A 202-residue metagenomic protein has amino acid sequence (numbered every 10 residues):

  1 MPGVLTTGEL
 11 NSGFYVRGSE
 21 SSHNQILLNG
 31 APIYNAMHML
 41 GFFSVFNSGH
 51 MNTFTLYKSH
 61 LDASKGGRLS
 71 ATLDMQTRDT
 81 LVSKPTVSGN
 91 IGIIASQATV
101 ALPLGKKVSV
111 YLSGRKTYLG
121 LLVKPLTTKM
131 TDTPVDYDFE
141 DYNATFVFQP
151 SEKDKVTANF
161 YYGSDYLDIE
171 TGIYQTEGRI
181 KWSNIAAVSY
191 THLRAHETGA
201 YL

Functional and structural regions predicted by a protein language model:
M1-D62, T72, R78: Periplasmic N-terminal accessory/gating domains of Gram-negative outer-membrane beta-barrel systems
G8-L10, G105, S151: Residue-level recognition of beta-strand termini and adjacent short loop/turns
F14, A98, A144, A186-S189: Membrane-embedded beta-strands of outer-membrane beta-barrel proteins, especially the hydrophobic/small aromatic
Q25, T53-S64, S70-R78, P85-T133 (+2 more regions): Predominantly transmembrane beta-strands of Gram-negative outer membrane beta-barrel pores used for transport
F43-V45, S88-N90, D132-D138, Y166 (+1 more regions): Replace "Gram-negative outer membrane beta-barrel proteins" with "bacterial and organellar outer membrane beta-barrel
K84-T86, T128-T133, E170-G178, I185-S189: Extracellular loop and loop/strand-boundary signature of outer-membrane beta-barrel proteins
L119-P125, D165-T171, A200: Outer-membrane beta-barrel proteins
T191-T198: Conserved small/polar residues in nucleotide/adenosyl-binding loops
